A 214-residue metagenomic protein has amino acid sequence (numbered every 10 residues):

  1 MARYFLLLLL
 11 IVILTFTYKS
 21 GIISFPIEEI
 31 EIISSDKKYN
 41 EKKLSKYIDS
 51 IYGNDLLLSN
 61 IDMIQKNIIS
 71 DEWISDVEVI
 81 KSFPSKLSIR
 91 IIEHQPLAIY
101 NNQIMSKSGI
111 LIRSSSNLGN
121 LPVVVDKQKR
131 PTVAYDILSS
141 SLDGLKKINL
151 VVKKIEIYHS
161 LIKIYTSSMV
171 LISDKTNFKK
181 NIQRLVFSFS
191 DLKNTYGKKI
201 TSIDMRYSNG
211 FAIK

Functional and structural regions predicted by a protein language model:
R3-S20: Hydrophobic membrane-insertion alpha-helices, especially the h-region of bacterial N-terminal signal peptides
S20-S116: Terminal hydrophobic membrane-targeting helix
I23, I69-S75, D143-V151, K193-K198: Short secondary-structure junctions
I27, S82-K86, L118-L121, L150 (+4 more regions): Extracytoplasmic
E41-I48, I61, Q65, L121 (+2 more regions): Extracytoplasmic/secreted envelope proteins and their assembly/folding machinery, especially bacterial periplasmic
L87-L171: Extracytoplasmic segments of membrane-associated envelope/inner-membrane machinery
I155-R184, M205, N209: Solvent-exposed helix-coil-helix hairpins and adjacent flexible coil/strand "hinge" segments
N181-K214: Extracytoplasmic/luminal low-complexity segments enriched in Pro/Gly and acidic/polar residues that act as flexible
